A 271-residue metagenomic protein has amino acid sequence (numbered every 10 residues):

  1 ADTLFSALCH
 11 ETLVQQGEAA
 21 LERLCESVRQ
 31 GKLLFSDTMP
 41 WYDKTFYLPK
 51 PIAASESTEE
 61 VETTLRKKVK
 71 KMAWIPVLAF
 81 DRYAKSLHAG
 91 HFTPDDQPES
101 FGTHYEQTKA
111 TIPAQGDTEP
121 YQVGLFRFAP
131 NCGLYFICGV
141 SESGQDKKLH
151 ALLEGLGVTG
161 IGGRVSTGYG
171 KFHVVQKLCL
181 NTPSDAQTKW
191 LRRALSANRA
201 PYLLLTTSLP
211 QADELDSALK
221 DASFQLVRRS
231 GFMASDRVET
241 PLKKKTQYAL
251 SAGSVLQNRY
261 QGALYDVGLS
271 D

Functional and structural regions predicted by a protein language model:
A1-D271: Conserved active-site/ligand-binding neighborhood in enzyme cores
